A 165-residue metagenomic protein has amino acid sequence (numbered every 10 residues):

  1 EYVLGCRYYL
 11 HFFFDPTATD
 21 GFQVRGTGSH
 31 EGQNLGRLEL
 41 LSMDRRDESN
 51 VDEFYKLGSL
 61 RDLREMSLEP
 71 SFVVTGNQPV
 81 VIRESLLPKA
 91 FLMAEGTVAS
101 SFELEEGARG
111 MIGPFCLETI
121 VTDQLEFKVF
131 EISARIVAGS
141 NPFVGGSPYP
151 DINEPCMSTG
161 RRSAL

Functional and structural regions predicted by a protein language model:
Y2, Q33, G107-R109: Generic marker of residues within folded, mature protein domains
V3-C6, I112-P114: Short solvent-exposed loop/turn micro-motifs enriched in small/polar/acidic residues
L4, F12-F102, S133-A164: ATP-dependent carboxylate/phosphate-activation module, predominantly the ATP-grasp catalytic core and closely related
R7, L38, F127: Short, mixed charged/polar active-site loops that provide acid/base catalysis or chelate metal/phosphate cofactors
Y9-F13, C116-E118: Short beta-strand scaffold segments in enzyme catalytic cores
F72, S101-N141: Conserved metal-phosphate-binding beta-hairpin within the catalytic cores of diverse ATP-dependent phosphoryl-transfer
